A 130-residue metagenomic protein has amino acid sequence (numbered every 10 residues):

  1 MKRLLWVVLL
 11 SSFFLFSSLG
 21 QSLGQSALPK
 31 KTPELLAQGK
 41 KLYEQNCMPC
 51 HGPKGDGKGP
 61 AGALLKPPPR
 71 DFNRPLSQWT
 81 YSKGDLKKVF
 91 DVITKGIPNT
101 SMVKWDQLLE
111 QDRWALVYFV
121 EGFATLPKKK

Functional and structural regions predicted by a protein language model:
M1-L9: Bacterial N-terminal signal peptides that target proteins for export
V8-S17: Bacterial N-terminal signal peptides
Q21-L42, K130: Electrostatic cytochrome c docking/interface patches
P33-G52, D56, V89: Sequence/structural segment immediately N-terminal to covalent heme-attachment motifs in c-type and related
K54-G59, L76: Short, well-ordered turn and helix-capping elements at secondary-structure junctions
D56, G122-K130: Inter-heme linker and motif-flanking segments adjacent to c-type heme-binding CXXCH motifs in c-type cytochromes
P60-L64: Short cysteine/histidine-rich zinc-coordinating motifs and their immediately flanking basic loops
K66-L108, R113-E121: Extracytoplasmic electron-transfer domains, predominantly the class I c-type cytochrome c fold
